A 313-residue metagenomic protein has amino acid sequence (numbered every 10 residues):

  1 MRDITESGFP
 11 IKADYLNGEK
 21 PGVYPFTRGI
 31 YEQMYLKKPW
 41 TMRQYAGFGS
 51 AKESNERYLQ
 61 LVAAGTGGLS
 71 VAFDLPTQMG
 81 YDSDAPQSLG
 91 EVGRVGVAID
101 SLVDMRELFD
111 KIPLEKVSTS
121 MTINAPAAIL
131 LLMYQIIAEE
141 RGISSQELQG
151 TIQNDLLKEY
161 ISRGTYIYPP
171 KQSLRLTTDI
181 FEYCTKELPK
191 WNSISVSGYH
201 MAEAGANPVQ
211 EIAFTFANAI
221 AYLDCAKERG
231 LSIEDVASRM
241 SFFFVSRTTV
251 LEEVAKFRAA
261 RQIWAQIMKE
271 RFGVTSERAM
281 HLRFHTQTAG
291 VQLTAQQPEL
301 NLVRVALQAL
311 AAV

Functional and structural regions predicted by a protein language model:
M1-R247, E252, R271, H281-H285: Catalytic alpha/beta active-site cores
F216-A219, F243-V245, E252-V313: Glycine-rich anion/phosphate-binding loop at the beta-strand->alpha-helix junction
